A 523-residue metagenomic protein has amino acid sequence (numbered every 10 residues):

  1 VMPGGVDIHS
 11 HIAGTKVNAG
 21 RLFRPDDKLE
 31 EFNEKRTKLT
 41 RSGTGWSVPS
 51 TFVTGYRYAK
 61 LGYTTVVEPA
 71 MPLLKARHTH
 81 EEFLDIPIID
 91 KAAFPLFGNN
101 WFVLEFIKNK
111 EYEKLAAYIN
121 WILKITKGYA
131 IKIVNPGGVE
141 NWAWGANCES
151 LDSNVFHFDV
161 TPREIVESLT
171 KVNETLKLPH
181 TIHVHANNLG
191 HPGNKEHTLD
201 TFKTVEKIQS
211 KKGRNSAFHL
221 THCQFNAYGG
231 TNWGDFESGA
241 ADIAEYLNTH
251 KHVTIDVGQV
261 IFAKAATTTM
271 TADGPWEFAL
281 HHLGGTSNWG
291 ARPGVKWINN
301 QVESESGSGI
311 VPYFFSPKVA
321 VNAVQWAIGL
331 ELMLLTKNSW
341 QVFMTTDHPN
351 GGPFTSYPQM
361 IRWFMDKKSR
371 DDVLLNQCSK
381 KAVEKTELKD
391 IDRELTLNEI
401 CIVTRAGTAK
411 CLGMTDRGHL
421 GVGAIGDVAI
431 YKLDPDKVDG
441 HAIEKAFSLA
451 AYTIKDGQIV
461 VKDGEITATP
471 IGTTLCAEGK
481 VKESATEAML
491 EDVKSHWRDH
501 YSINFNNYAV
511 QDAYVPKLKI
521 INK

Functional and structural regions predicted by a protein language model:
G4-H9, V67-P69, T221, D256 (+1 more regions): Active-site neighborhood of phospho(di)ester-bond hydrolases with catalytic His/Asp-centered motifs
G4-V17, T181-L189: Histidine-centered catalytic micro-motifs
G5, H9-H11, T79, L84-L96 (+1 more regions): Glycine-rich, aromatic-flanked loop segments that form ligand/cofactor-binding clefts across common enzyme folds
A13, L74-R77, N99-V103, G138-W142 (+8 more regions): Flexible loop/turn segments at secondary-structure boundaries
G14, R24-T65, A186, A323 (+2 more regions): Active-site microenvironment of metallo-dependent hydrolases
G20-A92, N109-I131, V160-T175: Alpha-helical scaffold segments that flank or form the walls of functional sites
A92-G98, G213-A227, T254-V260, D372-A382 (+1 more regions): A generic structural motif
E111-N135, V139-V342: Histidine/acidic residue-rich metal-binding segments in metalloenzymes
